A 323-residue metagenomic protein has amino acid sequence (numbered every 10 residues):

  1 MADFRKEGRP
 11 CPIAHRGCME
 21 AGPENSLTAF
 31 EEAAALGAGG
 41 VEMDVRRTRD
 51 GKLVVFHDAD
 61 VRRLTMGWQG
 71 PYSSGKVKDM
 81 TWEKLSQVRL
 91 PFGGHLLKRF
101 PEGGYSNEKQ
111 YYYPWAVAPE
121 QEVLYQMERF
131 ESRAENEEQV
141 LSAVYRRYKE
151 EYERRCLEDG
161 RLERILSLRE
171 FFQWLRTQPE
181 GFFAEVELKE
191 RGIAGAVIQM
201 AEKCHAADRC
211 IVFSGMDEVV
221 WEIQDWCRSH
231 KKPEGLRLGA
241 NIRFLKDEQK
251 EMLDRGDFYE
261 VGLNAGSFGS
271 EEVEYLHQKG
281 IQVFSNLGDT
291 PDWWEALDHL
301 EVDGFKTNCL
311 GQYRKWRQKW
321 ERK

Functional and structural regions predicted by a protein language model:
M1-K323: Phosphate-group recognition and catalysis centered on beta-loop-alpha active-site segments
